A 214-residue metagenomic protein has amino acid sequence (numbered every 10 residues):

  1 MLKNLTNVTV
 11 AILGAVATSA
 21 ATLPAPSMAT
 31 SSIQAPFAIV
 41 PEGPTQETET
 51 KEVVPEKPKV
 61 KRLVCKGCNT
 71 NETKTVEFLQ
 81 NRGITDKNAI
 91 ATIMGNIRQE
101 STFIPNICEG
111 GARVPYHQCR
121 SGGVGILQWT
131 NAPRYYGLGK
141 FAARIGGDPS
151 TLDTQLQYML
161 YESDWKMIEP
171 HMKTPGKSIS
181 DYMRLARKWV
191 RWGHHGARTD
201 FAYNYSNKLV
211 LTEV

Functional and structural regions predicted by a protein language model:
L2-P41, Y135-V214: Non-catalytic cell-wall polysaccharide-engagement segments
P26-L63, K74: Membrane-proximal envelope biogenesis segments
V54-T70, K74, S101-K177: Peptidoglycan-targeting cell-wall enzymes and recognition modules
T73-N81, A91-M94, Q157, Y161 (+1 more regions): Solvent-exposed, polar/charged alpha-helical surfaces in well-ordered, non-transmembrane soluble domains, broadly
N88-I104: Short, functionally critical alpha-helical segments immediately adjacent to catalytic or ligand/cofactor-binding
N88-I93, G125, Q155, D181: Residue-level detector of well-ordered alpha-helical segments, enriched for hydrophobic/aromatic packing positions
